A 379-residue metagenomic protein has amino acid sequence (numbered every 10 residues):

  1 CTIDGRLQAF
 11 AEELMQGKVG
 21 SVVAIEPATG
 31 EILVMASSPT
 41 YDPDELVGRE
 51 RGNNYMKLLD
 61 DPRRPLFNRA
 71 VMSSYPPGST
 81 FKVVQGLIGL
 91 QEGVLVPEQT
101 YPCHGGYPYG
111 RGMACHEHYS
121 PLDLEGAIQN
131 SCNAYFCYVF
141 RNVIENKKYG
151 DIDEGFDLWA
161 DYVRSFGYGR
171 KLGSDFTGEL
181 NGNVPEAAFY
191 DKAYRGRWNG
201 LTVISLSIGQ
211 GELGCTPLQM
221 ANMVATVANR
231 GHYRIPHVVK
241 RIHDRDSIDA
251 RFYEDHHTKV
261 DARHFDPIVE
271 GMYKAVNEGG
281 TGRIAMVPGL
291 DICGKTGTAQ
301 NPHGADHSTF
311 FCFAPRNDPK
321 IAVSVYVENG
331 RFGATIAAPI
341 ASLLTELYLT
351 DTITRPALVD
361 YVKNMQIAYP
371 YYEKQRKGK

Functional and structural regions predicted by a protein language model:
C1-S21, A28: Conserved, well-ordered alpha-helix/loop/beta-strand core segments that scaffold catalytic motifs
I3, A28-S79, V84-V327, G333 (+1 more regions): Beta-lactam-recognizing serine transpeptidase/beta-lactamase-like catalytic domain environment
M15-K18, R51-N53, I340, L358: Short intrinsically disordered coil segments
S21-V22, E98: Short, well-structured beta-strand/strand-turn elements
S247-D255, I340-K379: Short, gly/Ser/Thr-rich active-site loops of penicillin-recognizing serine hydrolases
T335-P339: Generic recognition of short, well-ordered alpha-helical segments
